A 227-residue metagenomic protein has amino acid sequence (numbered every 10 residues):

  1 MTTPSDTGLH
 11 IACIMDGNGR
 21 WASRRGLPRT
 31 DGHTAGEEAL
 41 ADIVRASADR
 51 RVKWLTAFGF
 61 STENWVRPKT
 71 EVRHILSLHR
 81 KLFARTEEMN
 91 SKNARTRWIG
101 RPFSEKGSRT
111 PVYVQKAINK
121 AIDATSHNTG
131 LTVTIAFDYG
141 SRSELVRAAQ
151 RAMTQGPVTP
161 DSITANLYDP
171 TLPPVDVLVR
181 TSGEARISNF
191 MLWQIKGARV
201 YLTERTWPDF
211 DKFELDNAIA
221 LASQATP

Functional and structural regions predicted by a protein language model:
M1-P227: Flexible, compositionally biased loop and terminal segments
